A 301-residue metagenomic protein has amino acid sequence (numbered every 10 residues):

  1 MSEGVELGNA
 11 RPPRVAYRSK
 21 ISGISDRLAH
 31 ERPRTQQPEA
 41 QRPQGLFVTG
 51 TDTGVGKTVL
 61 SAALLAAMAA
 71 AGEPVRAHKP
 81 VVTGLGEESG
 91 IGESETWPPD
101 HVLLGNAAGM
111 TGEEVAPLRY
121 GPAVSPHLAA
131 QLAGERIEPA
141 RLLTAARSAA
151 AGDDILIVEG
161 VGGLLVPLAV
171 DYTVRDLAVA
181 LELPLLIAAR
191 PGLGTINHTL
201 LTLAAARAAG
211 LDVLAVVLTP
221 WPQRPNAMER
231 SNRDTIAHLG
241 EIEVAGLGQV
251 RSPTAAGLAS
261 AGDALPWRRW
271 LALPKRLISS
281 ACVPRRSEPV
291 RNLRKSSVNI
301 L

Functional and structural regions predicted by a protein language model:
L7, R32, Q37-P38, R42 (+2 more regions): Cationic, low-complexity basic patches in intrinsically disordered or flexible, solvent-exposed regions
G45, V59-R136, A140, A145-S148: N-terminal phosphate/diphosphate-binding loop that engages ATP/GTP or pyrophosphate donors across diverse enzyme folds
V48-T49: Hydrophobic anchor at the beta1->P-loop junction of P-loop NTPases
G54, I155, G160-G246: Conserved catalytic-core segment of NTP-binding enzymes
A204-R286, V290-L301: C-terminal lobe/tail of nucleotide-utilizing enzymes
